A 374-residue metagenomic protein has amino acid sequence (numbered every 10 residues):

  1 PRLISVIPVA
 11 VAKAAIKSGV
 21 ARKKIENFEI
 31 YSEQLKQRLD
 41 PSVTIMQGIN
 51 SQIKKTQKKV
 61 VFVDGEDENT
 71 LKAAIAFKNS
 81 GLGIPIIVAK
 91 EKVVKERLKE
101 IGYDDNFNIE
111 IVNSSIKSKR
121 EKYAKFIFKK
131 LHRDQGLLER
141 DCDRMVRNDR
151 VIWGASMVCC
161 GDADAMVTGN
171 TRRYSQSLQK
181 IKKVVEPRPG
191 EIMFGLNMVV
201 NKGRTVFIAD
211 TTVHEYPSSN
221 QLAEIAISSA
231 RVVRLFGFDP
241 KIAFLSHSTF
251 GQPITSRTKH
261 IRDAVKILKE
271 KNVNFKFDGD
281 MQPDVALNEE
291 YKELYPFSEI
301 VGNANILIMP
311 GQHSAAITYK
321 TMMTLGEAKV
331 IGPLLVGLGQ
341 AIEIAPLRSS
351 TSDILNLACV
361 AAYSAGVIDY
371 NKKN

Functional and structural regions predicted by a protein language model:
P1-E33: Glycine-rich phosphate/adenylate-binding loop
R22-V301, N305-N374: Anion-binding alpha/beta catalytic cores of soluble intermediary-metabolism enzymes, centered on
